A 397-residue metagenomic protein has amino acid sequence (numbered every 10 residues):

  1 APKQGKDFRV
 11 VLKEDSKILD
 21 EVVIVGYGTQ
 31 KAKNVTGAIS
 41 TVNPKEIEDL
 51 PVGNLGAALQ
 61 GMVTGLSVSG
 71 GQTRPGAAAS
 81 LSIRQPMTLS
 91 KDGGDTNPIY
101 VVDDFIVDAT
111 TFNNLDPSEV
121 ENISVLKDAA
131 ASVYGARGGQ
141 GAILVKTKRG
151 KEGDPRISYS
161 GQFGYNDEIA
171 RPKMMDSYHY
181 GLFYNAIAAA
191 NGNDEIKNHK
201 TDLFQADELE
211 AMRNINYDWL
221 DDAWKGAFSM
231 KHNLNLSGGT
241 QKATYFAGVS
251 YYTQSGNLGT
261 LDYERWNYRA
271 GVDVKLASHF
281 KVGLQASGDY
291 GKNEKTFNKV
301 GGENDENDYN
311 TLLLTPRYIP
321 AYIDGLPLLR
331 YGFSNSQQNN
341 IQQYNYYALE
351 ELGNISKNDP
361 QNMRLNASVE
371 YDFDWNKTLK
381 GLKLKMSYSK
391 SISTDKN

Functional and structural regions predicted by a protein language model:
A1-R269, V274-D289, G302, S336-N339: Short, small/polar-rich motifs associated with maturation and membrane association, primarily at protein termini
E46, G291, S389-S393: Short edge-strand/loop segments of extracellular domains
L66, I319, D374-N376: Short secondary-structure junctions and interdomain/linker hinges
V68, K292-T296, S393-N397: Secretory-pathway/luminal and periplasmic proteins that interact with or process carbohydrate-rich
P75, F297-G302, L379-G381: Short, glycine/acidic-rich hinge or "gate" loops at secondary-structure transitions that mediate conformational
A211, D289, E294-R364: Acidic/polar loop-and-plug regions of large Gram-negative outer-membrane beta-barrel proteins
K225-Q241, S250-Y252, W266, N340-K396: Outer-membrane beta-barrel transmembrane strands
